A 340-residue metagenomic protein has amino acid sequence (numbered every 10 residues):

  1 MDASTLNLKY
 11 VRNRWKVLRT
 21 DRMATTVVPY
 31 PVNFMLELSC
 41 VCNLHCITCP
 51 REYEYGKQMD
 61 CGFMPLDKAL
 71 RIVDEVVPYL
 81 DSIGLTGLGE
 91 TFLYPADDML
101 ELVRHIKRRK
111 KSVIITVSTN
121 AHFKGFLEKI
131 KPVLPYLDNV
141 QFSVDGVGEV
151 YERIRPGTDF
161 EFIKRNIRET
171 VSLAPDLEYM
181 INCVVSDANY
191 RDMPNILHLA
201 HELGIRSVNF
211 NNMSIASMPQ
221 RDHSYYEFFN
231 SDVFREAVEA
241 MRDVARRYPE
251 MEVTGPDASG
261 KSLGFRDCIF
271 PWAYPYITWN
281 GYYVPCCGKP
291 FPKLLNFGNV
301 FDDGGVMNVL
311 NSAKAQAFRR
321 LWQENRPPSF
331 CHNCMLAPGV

Functional and structural regions predicted by a protein language model:
M1, K9, E37, E52-M59 (+8 more regions): Radical SAM enzyme [4Fe-4S]-AdoMet core and its adjacent flexible, acidic and glycine-rich loops/tails across
M1-D2, I115, R266, G288 (+1 more regions): Non-catalytic N-terminal targeting/anchoring module and adjacent flexible stem/linker that precedes the structured
M1-M35, S259-K261, P271, A315-A317 (+2 more regions): N-terminal [4Fe-4S]-dependent radical SAM core
V41-R51, P285-G288, S329-A337: Local cysteine-cluster metal-coordination motifs and their immediate loop/turn environment, predominantly Fe-S cluster
I47, T91-L93: A short, conserved beta-strand element in the Rossmann-like catalytic core that flanks the donor/metal-binding loop
F63-K68, Y79, F92, L102-H105 (+1 more regions): Radical SAM [4Fe-4S] cluster-binding motif and immediate context
G84-G89, S118-N120: Glycine-rich beta-strand-to-loop/alpha-helix junction loops that act as flexible
H122-G125: Short loop/turn elements that flank and shape the SAM/SAH-binding pocket of Class I
